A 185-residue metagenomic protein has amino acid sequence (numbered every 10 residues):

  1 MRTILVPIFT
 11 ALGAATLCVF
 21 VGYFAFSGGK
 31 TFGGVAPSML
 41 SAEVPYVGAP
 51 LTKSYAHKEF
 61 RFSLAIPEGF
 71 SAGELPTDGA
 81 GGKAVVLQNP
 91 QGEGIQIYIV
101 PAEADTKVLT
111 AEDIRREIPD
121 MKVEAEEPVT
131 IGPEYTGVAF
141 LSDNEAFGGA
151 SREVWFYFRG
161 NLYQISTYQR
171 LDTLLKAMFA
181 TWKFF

Functional and structural regions predicted by a protein language model:
R2-I8, A111-Y168: Signature of long, low-cysteine stretches enriched in small and polar/charged residues
F9-F24: Hydrophobic membrane-insertion alpha-helices, especially the h-region of bacterial N-terminal signal peptides
S27-K58, L64: N-terminal, intrinsically disordered, polar/charged segments of Gram-positive cell-envelope systems that serve as
G48-S54, G81-V85, T130-S142: Short, hydrophobic/aromatic-rich segments at coil-to-beta transitions
A56-E112, L141-F147: Secretory pathway targeting signatures of secreted, lumenal, and periplasmic proteins
E68-A72, R159-F185: Surface-exposed amphipathic alpha-helical segments
G69-T77, P119-I131, F185: Short secondary-structure junctions
Q91-Y98, A146-A150, I165, L171-A177: Short, surface-exposed beta-strand/loop "edge" segments at domain boundaries and coil↔beta transitions
